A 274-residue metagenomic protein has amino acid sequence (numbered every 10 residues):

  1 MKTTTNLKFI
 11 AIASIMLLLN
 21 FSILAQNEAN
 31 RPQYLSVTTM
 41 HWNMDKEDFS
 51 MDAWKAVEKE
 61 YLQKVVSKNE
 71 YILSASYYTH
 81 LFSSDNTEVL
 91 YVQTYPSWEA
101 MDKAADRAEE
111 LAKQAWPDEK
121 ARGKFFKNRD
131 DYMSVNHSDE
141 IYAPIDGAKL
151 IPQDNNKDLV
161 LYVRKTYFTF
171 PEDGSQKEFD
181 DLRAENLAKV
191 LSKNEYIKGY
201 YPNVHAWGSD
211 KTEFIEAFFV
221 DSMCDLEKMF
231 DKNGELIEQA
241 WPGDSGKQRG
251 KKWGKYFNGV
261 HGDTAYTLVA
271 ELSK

Functional and structural regions predicted by a protein language model:
M1-R31: Bacterial Sec-dependent N-terminal signal peptides
A25-V89, T94-Q114, G123-G243, Q248-K274: Short S/T/G/P-rich N-terminal loop/turn motif that feeds into the first structured element of a domain
D118-E119: Flexible coil/linker segments and helix-coil junctions enriched in charged and small residues
